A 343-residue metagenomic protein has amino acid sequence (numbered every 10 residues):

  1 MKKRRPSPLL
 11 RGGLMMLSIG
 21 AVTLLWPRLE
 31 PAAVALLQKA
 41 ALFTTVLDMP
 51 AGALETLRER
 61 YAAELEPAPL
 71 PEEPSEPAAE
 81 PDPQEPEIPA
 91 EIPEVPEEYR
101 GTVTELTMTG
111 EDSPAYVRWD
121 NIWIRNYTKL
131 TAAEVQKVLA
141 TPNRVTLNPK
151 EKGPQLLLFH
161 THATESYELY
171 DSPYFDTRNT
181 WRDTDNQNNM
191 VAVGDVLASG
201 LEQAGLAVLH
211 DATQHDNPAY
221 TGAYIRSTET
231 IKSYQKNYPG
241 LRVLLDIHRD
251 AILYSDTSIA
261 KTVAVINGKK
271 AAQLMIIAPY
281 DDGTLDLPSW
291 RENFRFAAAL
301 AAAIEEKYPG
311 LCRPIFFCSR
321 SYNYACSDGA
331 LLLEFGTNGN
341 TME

Functional and structural regions predicted by a protein language model:
M1-L17: N-terminal Sec-pathway targeting helices
L14-R242, A251-D256: N-terminal catalytic or cofactor-binding beta/alpha core of small enzyme domains
L157-H160, V208-H210, V243-D246, M275-A278 (+2 more regions): Structural recognition of the beta-strand scaffold that forms the well-ordered cores of secreted hydrolase catalytic
A163-S166, Q214-P218, R249-Y254, D281-T284 (+2 more regions): Solvent-exposed loop/turn segments at secondary-structure junctions within structured extracellular/periplasmic domains
T177-T180, I252-P288: A short, glycine/acidic-enriched catalytic loop
E229-I231, D256-A264, I315-S321: Alpha-helical scaffolding within the catalytic cores of extracellular/periplasmic polymer-degrading hydrolases
S289-F316: Active-site-adjacent substrate-binding region of metalloamidase/peptidase-like peptide-processing proteins
C312-E343: Active-site-adjacent mobile loop/cap segments within catalytic or ligand-binding domains
